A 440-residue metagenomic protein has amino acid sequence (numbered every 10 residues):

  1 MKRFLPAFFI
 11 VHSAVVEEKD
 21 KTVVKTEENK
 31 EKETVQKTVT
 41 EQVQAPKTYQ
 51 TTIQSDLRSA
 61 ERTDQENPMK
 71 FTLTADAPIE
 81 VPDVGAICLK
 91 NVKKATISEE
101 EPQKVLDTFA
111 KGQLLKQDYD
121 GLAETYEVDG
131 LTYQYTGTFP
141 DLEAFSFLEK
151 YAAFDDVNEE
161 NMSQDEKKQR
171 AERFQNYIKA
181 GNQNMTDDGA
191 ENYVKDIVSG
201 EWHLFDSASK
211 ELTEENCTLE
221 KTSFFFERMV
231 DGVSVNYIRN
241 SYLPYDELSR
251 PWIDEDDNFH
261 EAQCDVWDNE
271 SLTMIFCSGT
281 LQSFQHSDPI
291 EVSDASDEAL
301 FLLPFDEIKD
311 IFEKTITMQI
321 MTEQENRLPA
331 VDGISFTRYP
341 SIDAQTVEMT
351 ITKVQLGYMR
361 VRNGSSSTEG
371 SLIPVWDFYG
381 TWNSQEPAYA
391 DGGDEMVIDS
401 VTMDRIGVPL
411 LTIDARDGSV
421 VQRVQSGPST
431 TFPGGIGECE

Functional and structural regions predicted by a protein language model:
M1, M69, M162, M185 (+7 more regions): Detector for methionine-enriched segments
M1-P6, H12: Hydrophobic membrane-insertion alpha-helices, especially the h-region of bacterial N-terminal signal peptides
R3, R58, R62, R170-R173 (+9 more regions): Arginine residue identity/basic-tract feature
F9-Q263: Preferential activation on post-signal-peptide N-terminal prodomains/segments of secreted or lumenal proteins
N192-A388, P428-S429, G435-E440: Segments that shape or occlude catalytic/ligand-binding pockets
S384-E440: Acidic, serine/threonine-rich low-complexity disordered tracts
